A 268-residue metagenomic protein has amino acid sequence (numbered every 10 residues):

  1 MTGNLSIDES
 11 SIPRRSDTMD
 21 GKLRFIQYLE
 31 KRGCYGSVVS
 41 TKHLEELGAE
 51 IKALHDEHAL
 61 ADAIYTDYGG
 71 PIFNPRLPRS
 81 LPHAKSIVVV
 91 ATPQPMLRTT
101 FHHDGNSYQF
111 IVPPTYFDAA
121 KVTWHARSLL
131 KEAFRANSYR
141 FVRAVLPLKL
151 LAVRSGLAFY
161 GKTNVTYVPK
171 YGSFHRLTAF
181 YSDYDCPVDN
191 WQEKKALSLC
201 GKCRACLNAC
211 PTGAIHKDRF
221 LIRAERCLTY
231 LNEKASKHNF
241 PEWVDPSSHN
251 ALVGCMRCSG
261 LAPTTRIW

Functional and structural regions predicted by a protein language model:
T2-L199, N250: Auxiliary alpha/beta "docking" domains used to position bulky ligands
N190-Q192, H238-E242: Glycine- and acidic-residue-rich phosphate-binding/metal-coordinating active-site segment common to enzymes that handle
K202: SIR2/sirtuin NAD+-dependent deacylase catalytic core
A205-N239, S247-W268: Iron-sulfur cluster-binding cysteine motifs and their immediate structural context in ferredoxin-like electron-transfer
